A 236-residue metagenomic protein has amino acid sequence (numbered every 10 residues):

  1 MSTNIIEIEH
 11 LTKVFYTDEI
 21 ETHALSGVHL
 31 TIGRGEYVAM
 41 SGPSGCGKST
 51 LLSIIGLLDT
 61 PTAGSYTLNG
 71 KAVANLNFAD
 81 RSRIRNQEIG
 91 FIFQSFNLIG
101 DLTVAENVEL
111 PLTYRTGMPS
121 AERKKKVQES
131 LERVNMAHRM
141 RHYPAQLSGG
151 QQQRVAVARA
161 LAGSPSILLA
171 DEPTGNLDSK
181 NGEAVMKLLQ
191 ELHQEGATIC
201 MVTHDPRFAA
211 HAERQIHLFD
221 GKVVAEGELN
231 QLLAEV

Functional and structural regions predicted by a protein language model:
N4-L218: ABC family nucleotide-binding domain
K222-V236: Conserved beta-strand-loop-alpha-helix hinge in the C-terminal portion of ABC ATPase nucleotide-binding domains
